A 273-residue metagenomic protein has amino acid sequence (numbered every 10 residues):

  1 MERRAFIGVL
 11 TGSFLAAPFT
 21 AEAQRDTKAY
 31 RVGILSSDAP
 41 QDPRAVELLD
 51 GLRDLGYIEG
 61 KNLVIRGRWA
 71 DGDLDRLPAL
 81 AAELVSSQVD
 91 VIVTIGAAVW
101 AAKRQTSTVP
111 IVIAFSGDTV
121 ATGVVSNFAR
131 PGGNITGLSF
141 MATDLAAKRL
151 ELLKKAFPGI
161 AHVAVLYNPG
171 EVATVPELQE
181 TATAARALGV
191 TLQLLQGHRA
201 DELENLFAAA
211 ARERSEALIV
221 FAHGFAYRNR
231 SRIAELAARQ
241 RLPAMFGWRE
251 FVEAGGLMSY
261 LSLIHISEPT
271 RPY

Functional and structural regions predicted by a protein language model:
M1-S267, R271-P272: Short hydrophobic alpha-helices and adjacent helix-cap/hinge residues
